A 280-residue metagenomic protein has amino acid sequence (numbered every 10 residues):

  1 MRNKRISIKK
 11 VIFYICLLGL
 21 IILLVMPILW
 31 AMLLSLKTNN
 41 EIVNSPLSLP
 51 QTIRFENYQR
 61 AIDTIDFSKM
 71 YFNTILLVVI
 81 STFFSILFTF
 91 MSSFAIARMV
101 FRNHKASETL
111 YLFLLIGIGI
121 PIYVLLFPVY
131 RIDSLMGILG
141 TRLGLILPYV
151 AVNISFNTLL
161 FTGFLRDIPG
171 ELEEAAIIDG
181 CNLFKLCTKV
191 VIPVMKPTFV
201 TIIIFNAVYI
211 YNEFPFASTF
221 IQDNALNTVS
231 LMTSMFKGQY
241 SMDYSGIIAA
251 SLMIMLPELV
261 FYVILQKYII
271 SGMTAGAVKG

Functional and structural regions predicted by a protein language model:
M1-G280: A hydrophobic, multi-pass inner-membrane permease signature
